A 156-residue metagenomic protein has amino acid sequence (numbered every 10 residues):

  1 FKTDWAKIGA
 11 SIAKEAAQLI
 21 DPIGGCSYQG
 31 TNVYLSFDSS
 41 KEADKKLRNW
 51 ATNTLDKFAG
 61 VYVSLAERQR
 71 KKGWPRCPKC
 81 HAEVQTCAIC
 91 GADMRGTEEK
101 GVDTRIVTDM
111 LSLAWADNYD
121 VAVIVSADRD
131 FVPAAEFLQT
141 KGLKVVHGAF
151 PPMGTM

Functional and structural regions predicted by a protein language model:
F1-R95, K144, P151: Domain-level signal for Mg2+-assisted phosphodiester chemistry and nucleotide/NA-binding surfaces in nucleic-acid
Y62-M156: Nuclease catalytic cores that cleave nucleic-acid phosphodiester bonds, predominantly acidic two-metal-ion
